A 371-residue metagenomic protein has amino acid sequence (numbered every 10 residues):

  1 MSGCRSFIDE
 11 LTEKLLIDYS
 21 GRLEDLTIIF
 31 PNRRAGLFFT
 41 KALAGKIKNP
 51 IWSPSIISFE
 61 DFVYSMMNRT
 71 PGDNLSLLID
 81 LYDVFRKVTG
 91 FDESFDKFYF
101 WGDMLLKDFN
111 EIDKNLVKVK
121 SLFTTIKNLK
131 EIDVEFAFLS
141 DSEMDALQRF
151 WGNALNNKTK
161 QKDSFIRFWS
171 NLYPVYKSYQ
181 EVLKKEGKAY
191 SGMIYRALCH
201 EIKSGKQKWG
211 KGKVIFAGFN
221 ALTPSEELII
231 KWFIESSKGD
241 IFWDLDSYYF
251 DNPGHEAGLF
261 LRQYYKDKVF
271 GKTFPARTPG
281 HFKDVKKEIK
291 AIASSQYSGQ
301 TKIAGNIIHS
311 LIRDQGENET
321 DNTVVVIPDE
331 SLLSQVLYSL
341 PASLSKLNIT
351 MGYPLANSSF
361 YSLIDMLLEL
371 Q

Functional and structural regions predicted by a protein language model:
M1-Q371: Nucleic acid-machinery interaction/catalytic patches
